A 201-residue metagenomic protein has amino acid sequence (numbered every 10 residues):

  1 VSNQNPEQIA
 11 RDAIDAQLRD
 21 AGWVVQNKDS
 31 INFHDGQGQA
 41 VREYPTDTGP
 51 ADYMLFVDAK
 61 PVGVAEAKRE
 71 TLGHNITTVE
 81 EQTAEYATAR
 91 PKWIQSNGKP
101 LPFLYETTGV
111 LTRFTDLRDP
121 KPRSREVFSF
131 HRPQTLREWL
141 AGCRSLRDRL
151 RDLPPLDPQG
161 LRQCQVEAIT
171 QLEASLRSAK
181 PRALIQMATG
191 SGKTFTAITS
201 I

Functional and structural regions predicted by a protein language model:
V1-I201: ATP-dependent helicase/translocase motor core
